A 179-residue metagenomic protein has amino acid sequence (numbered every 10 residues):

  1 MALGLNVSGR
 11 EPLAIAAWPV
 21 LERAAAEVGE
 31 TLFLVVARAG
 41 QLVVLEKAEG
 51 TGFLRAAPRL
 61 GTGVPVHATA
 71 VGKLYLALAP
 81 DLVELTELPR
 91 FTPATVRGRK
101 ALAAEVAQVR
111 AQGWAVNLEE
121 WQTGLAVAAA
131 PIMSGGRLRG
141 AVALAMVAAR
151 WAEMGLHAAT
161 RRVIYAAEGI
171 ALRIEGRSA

Functional and structural regions predicted by a protein language model:
M1, L76, M133: Nucleotide phosphate-binding site architecture
M1-E49, A158-A179: Intrinsically disordered, low-complexity terminal regulatory regions
L5-N6, E87-R90, V147-W151: Short amphipathic alpha-helical segments at helix-loop
S8-I15, T62, V66, R97 (+1 more regions): Residues at secondary-structure transition points
R38-G40, L78, S134-G135: Short acidic-glycine loop/turn motifs at beta-strand connectors
E46, G52-T123: Short, solvent-exposed recognition segments
G50-G52, M146-V147: A short acidic/small-residue loop/turn micro-motif
T95-G169: Extended hydrophobic
